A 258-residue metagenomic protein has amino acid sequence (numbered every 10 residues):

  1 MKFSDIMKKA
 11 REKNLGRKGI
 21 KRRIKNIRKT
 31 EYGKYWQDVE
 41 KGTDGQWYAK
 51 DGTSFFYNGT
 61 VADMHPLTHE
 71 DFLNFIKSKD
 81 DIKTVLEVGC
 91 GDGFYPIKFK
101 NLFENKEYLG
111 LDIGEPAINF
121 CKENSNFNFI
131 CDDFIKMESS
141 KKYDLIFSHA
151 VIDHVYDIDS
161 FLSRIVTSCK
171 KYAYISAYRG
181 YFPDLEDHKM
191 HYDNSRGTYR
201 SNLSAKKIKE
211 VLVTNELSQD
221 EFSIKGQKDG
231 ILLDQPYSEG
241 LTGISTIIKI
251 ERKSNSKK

Functional and structural regions predicted by a protein language model:
M1-M137, H149, T246, N255-K257: Conserved N-terminal segment of class I S-adenosyl-L-methionine
E138-L145: A short acidic, Gly/Pro-enriched loop at the edge of an enzyme's catalytic core that lines a small-molecule cofactor
L145-Y156: A short SAM/SAH-binding and catalytic strip from SAM-dependent methyltransferases
S160-A173: A short glycine-rich, Lys/Arg-flanked "PGG" loop and its adjoining helix->strand segment in the class I
Y174-N202: Conserved class I S-adenosyl-L-methionine
T198-E216: Short alpha-helix
S218-G230: Conserved S-adenosyl-L-methionine
K228-K258: Core SAM-dependent methyltransferase catalytic element
